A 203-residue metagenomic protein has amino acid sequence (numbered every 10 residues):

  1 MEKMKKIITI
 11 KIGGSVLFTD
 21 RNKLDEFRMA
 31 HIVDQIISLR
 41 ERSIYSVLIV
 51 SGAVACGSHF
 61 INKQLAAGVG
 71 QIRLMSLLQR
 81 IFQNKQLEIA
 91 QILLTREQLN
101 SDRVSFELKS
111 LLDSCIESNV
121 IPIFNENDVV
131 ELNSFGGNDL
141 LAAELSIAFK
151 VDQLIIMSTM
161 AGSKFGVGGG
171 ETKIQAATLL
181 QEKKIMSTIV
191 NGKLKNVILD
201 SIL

Functional and structural regions predicted by a protein language model:
M1-D200: Nucleotide/pyrophosphate-binding catalytic subdomain
L203: A glycine- and small/hydrophobic-rich beta-loop-beta segment that serves as a flexible "lid/hinge" or phosphate-binding
